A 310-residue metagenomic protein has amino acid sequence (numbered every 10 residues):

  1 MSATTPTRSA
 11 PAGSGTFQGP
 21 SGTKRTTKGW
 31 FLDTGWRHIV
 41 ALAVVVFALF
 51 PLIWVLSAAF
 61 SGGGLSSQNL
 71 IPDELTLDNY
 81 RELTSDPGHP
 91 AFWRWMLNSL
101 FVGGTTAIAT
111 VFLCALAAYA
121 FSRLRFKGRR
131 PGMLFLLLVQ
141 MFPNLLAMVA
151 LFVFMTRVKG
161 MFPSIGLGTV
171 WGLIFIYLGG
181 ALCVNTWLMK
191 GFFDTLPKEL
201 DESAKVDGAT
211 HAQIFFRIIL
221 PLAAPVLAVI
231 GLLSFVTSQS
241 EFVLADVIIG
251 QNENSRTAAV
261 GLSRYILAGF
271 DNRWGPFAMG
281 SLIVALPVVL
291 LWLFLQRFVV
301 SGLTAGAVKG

Functional and structural regions predicted by a protein language model:
S2-G310: A hydrophobic, multi-pass inner-membrane permease signature
